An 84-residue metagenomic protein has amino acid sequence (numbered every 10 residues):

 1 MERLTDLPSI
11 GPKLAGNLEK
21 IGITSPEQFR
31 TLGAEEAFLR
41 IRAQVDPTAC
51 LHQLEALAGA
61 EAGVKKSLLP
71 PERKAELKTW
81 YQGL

Functional and structural regions predicted by a protein language model:
M1-P8: Sterile Alpha Motif
K13-I21: Catalytic DNA-binding helix-loop module of base-excision-repair DNA glycosylases/AP lyases
L32: Short alpha-helical DNA-recognition segment
F38-S67: Alpha-helical interaction/regulatory segments in DNA maintenance proteins
A60-G63, S67-G83: DNA-contacting surface of Y-family translesion DNA polymerases
